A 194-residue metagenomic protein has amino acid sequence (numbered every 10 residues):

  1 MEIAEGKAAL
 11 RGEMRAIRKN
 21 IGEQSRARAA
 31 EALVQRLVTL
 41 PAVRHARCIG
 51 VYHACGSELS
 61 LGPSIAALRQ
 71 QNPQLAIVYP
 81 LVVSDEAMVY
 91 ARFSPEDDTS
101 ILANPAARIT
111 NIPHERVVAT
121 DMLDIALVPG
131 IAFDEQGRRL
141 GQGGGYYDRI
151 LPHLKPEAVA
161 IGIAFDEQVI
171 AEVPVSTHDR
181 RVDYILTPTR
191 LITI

Functional and structural regions predicted by a protein language model:
E2-M122: N-terminal active-site beta-alpha-beta segment that forms phosphate/nucleotide-binding and substrate-recognition loops
E86-I194: Conserved phosphate- and dinucleotide-binding cores of soluble alpha/beta proteins, encompassing both enzyme active
